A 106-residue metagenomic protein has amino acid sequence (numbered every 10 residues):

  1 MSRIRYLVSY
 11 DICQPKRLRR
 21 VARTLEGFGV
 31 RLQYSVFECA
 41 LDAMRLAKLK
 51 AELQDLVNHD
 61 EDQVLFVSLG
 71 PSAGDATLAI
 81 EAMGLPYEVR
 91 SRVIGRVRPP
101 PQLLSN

Functional and structural regions predicted by a protein language model:
M1-L7, C13-N106: Basic nucleic-acid-binding interfaces
